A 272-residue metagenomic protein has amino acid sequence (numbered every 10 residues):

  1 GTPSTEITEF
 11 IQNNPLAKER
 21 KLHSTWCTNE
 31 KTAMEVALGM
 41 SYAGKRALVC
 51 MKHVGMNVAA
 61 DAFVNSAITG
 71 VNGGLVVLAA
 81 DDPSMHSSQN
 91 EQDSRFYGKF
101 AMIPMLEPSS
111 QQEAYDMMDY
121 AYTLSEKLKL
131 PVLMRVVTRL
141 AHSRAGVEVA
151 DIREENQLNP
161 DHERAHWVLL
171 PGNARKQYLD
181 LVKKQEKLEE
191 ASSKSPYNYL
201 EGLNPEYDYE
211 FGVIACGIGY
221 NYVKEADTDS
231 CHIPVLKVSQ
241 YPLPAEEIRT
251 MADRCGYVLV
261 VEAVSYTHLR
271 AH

Functional and structural regions predicted by a protein language model:
G1, I214-I218, V238-Q240, V261-V264: Structural motif
G1-Q111, M118, V137-R139, H232: Thiamine diphosphate
D82-P83, V137-H142, G217-G219, S265: Glycine-rich beta-alpha junction loops
L128-N204: Conformationally flexible catalytic loops at phosphate/diphosphate-handling active centers
Y209-G212, C216-E225: Long hydrophobic segments that form regular secondary structure
D229-C255: Core nucleotide-handling region used for phosphoryl-transfer chemistry
T267-H272: Conserved small/polar residues in nucleotide/adenosyl-binding loops
